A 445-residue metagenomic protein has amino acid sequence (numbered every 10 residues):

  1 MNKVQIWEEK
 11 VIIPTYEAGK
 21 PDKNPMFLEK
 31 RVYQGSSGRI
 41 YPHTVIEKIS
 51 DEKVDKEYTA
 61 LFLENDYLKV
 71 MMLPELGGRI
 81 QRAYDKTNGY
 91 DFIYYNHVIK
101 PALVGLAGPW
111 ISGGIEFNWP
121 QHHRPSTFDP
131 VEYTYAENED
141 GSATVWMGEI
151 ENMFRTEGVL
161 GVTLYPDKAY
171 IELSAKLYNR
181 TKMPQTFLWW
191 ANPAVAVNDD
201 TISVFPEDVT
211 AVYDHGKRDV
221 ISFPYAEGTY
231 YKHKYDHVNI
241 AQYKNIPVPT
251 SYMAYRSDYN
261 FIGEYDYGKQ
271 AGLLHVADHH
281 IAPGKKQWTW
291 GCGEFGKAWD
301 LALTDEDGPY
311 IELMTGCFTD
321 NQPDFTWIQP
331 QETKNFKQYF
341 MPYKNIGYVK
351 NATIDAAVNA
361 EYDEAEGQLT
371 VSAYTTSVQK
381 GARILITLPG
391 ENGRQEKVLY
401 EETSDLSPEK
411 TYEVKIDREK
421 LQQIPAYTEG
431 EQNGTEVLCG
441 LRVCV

Functional and structural regions predicted by a protein language model:
N2-Q5, E9-M26, L61, M71 (+6 more regions): A contiguous, surface-exposed recognition patch within enzymatic or periplasmic domains that forms
M26-E64, S112-A169, D199, K297-T326 (+1 more regions): Extended, loop-rich substrate-binding clefts of extracytoplasmic carbohydrate-active enzymes
K176-M183, A373-T375: Asparagine-centered strand-capping/turn motif at beta-strand->loop junctions
W327-E332, T403-K410: Short proline/glycine- and polar residue-rich coil/turn motifs
I346-Q379: Surface beta-strand/loop "capping" patches
G367-E402: Beta-strand-rich binding/interaction modules
I384-I386, Q422-V445: Short, aromatic- and glycine-rich surface loops/edge beta-strands on solvent-exposed regions
L406-Y427: Aromatic sugar-binding surface patches on proteins that engage polysaccharides or sugar-phosphate polymers
